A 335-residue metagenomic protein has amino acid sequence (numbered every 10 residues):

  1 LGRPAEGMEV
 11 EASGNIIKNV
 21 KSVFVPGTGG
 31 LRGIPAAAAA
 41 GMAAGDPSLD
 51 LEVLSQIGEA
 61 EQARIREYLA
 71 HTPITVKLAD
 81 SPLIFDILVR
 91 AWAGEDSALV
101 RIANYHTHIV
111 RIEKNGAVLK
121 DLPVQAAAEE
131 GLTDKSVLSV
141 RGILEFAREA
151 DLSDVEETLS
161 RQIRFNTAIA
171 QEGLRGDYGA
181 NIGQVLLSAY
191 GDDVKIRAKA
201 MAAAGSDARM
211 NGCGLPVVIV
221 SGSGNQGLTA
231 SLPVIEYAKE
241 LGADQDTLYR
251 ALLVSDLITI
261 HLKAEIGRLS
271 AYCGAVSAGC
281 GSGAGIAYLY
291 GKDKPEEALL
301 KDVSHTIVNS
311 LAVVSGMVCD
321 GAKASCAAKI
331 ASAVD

Functional and structural regions predicted by a protein language model:
L1, L215-L232, C273-S277: Conserved phosphate/anionic-ligand binding catalytic regions in large, soluble enzymes, centered on
L1-D80, I87, A91: Early transmembrane hairpin of solute transport permeases
L1-R3, M42, G227-Q245, A284-D293: Alpha-helical support elements that line or immediately flank enzyme active sites and cofactor-binding pockets
P4-I16, D193-G212, D244-K263, I307 (+1 more regions): Acidic-glycine-rich active-site phosphate/pyrophosphate-binding loop
A5-G7, L49-L54, T75-L78, S153-L159 (+6 more regions): Flexible, glycine/charged-enriched surface loops at secondary-structure junctions
E11-N19, V23-P26, V100-K114, L119 (+5 more regions): A structural signal for small-residue-enriched, beta-sheet-centric alpha/beta enzyme cores and oligomeric scaffold folds
I16-F24, A208-I219, T259-L269, C319-D320: Glycine/charged-rich beta-loop-alpha catalytic/anionic-binding loops adjacent to active sites
L69-G212: Signature of multi-pass transmembrane helix bundles
